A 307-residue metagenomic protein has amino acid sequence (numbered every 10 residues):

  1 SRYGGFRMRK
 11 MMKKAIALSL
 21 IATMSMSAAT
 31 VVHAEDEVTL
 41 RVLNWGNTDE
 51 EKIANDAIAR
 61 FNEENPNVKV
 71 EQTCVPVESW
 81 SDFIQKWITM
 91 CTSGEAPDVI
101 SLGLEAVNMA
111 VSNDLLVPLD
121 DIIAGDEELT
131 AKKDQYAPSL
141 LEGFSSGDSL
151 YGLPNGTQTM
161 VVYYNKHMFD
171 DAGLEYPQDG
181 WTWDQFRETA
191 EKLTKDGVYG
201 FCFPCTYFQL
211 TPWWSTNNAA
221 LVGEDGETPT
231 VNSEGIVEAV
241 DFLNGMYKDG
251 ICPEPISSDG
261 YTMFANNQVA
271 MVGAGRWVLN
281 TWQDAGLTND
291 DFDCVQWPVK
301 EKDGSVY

Functional and structural regions predicted by a protein language model:
G5, R9, K13-L18, A28-L115 (+4 more regions): Conserved N-terminal structural module of periplasmic/extracytoplasmic solute-binding proteins
H33-R41, E63-V68, S145-S149, D170 (+1 more regions): Immediate post-signal peptide segment of exported/extracytoplasmic ligand-binding proteins
N65-P76, E95, G173-Q178, G226-T228 (+3 more regions): A local structural motif
V75-K86, E105, W181-R187, P253-N266: Short helix-initiation/N-cap motifs at beta->coil->alpha
D98-S101, A270-A274: Paired acidic/hydrophobic, glycine-rich loop segments that form the ligand-binding mouth/hinge of periplasmic-binding
L104-T159, D293-Q296: Hinge/lid segment of periplasmic solute-binding proteins
M160-Y164, W214: Short glycine- and hydrophobic/aromatic-rich loop-to-beta-strand nucleating segment in the catalytic cores
T189-K192, G226-P255, Q296-W297: Glycine-centered hinge/linker elements that transmit conformational signals in sensory and ligand-binding systems
